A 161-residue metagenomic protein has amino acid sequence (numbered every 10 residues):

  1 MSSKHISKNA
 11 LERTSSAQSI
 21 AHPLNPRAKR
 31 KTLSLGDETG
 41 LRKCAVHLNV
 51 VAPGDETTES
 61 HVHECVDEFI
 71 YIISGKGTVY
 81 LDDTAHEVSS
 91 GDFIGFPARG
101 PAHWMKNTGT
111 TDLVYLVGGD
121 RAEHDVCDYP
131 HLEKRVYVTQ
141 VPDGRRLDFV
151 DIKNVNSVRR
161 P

Functional and structural regions predicted by a protein language model:
M1-K43, Y129-P161: A short, N-terminal "cap"/entry segment at the start of jelly-roll beta-barrel domains of the cupin/DSBH fold
K29-T32, H47-H63, A98: Conserved short histidine dyad/triad with adjacent acidic residue
G40, A98-D125: Ligand-binding loop in jelly-roll beta-barrel domains
L48-A52, V62-Y80, G118-A122: Short, conserved beta-strand element in jelly-roll/cupin
T57, D67, S74-K76, D83 (+2 more regions): A generic structural motif
D83-G100: Short acidic-glycine-tyrosine-enriched beta hairpin
